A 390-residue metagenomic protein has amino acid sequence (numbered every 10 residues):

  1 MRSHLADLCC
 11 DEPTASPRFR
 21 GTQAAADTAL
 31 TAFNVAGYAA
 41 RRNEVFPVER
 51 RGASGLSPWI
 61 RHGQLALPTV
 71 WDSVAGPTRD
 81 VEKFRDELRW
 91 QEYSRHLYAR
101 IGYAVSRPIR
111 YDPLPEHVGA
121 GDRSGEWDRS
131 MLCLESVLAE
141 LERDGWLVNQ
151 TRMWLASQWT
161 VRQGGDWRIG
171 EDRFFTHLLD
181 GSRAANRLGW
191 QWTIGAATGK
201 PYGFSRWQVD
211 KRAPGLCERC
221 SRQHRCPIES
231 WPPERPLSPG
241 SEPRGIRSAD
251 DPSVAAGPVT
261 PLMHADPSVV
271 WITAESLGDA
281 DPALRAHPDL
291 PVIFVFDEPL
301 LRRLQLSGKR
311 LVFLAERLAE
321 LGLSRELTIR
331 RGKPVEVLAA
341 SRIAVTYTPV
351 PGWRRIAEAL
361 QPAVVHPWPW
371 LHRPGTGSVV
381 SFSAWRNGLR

Functional and structural regions predicted by a protein language model:
M1-A29, F33-D86, W90, H96-P115 (+6 more regions): Trp/Phe/Arg-rich N-terminal binding region typifying the photolyase-homology
S57, E92, D122, L132-E140 (+3 more regions): Contiguous, well-ordered alpha-helical segments that form the cores/surfaces of helical PPI scaffolds
Q64, D128, T151, E171 (+2 more regions): Solvent-exposed, flexible loop/coil residues
L67, V81, S130, L147 (+2 more regions): Hydrophobic (often cysteine-bearing) scaffold residues that line and stabilize catalytic clefts of nucleotide/cofactor
L114-A139, F204-R206, K211: Acidic/His metal-coordination segments adjacent to aromatic residues that form catalytic metal sites in metalloenzymes
L178-G240: C-terminal, helix-dominated tail/subdomain
